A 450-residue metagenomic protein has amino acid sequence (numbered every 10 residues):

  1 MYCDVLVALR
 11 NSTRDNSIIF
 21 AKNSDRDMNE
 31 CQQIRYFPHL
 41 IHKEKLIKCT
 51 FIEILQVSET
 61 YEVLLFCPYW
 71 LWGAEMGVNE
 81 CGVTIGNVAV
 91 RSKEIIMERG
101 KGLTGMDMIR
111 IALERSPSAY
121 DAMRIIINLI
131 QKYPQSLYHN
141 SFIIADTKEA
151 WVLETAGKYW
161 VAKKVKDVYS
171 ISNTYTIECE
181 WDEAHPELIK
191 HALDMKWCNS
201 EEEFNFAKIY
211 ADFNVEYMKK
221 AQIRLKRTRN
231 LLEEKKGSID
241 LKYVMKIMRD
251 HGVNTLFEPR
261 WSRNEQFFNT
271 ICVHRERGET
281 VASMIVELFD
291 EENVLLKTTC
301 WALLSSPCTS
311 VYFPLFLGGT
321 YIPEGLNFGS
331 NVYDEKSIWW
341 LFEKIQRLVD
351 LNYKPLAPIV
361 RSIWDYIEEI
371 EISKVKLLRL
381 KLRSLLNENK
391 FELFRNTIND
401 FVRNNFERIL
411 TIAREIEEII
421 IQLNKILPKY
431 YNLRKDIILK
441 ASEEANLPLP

Functional and structural regions predicted by a protein language model:
M1-G105, I125-Y243: A contiguous strand-loop segment
M97-E98, M108-R115: Second-shell loop/turn segments in exported
R115-D121: Short, charged, surface-exposed loops that flank catalytic or proteolytic processing sites
S118, Q135-H139, F257, N293: Intrinsically disordered or highly flexible coil/loop and linker segments, enriched in small and charged/polar residues
L225-E292: Accessory "access/gating" subregions that flank catalytic or transport cores
F268-I398: Substrate-recognition/cap regions that form aromatic- and gly/pro-loop-enriched pockets for small-molecule ligands
E368-P450: Histidine-centered catalytic/metal-binding microenvironments
